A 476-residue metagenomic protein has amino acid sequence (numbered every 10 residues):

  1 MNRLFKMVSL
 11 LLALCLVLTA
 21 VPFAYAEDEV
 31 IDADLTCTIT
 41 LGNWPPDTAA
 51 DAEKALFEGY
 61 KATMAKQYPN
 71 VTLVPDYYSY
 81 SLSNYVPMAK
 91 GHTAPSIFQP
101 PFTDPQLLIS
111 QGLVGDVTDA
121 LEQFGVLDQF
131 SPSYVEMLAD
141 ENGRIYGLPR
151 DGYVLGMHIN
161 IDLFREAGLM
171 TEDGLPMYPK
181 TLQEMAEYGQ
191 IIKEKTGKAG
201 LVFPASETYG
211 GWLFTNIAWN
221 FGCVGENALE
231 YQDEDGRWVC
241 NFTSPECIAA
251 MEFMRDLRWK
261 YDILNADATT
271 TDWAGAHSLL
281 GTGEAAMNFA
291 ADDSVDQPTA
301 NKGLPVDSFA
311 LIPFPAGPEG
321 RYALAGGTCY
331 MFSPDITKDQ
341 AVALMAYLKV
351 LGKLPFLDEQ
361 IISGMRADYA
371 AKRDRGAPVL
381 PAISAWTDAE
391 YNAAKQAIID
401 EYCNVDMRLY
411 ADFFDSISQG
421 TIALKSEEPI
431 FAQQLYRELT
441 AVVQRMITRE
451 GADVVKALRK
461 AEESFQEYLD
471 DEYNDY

Functional and structural regions predicted by a protein language model:
K6-S9, L18-L113, L121-D128, T171 (+6 more regions): Conserved N-terminal structural module of periplasmic/extracytoplasmic solute-binding proteins
E29-I31, P101-G156, D162-R165, K180-Y188 (+2 more regions): Hinge/lid segment of periplasmic solute-binding proteins
D76-Y85, K180-E184, D267-G281: Short helix-initiation/N-cap motifs at beta->coil->alpha
A89-P100, L113-G115, K198-A199, G281-A291: Alpha-to-beta junction loops
G115-F130, G174-Y178, C223-A249, A300-G303 (+1 more regions): Short, solvent-exposed loop/beta-turn-alpha elements that line the ligand-binding surface or hinge of extracytoplasmic
E141-R150, L155, R165, Q183-V239 (+2 more regions): Extracytoplasmic/periplasmic solute-binding protein
A186-I191, Y231-A268, F314: Glycine-centered hinge/linker elements that transmit conformational signals in sensory and ligand-binding systems
S294-P305, E319-L324, T328-R437: C-terminal lobe and pocket-closing loops of periplasmic/extracytoplasmic Venus-flytrap solute-binding proteins
